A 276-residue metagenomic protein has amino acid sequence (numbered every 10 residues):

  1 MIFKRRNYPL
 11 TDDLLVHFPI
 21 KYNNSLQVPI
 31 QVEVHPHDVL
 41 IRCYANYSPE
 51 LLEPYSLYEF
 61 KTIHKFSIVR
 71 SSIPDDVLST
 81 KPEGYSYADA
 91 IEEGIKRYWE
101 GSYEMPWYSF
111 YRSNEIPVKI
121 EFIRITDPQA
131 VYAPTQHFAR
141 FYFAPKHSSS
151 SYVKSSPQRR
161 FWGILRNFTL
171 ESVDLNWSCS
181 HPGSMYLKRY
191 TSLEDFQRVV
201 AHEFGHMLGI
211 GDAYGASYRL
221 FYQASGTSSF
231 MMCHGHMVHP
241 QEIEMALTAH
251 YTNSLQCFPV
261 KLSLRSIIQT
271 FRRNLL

Functional and structural regions predicted by a protein language model:
M1-F3: Charged, compositionally biased non-catalytic regions
R6, T11-Q27, Q31-L40, Y47-I123: Zn2+-dependent metallopeptidase catalytic core
I30, P36-A45, H64-S67, Q136-R140 (+2 more regions): Hydrophobic beta-strand segments of well-ordered beta-sheets in folded domains
V32-V34, A130-P134, Q223: Sterically constrained small-residue positions within well-ordered secondary structures of folded domains
P49-Y58, I73, F143-P157, V238-I243: Short, surface-exposed beta-strand/loop "edge" segments at domain boundaries and coil↔beta transitions
A88-R219: Metzincin-family zinc-dependent endopeptidase catalytic domain
M185-L276: The catalytic-center signature of Zn2+-dependent metalloproteases
